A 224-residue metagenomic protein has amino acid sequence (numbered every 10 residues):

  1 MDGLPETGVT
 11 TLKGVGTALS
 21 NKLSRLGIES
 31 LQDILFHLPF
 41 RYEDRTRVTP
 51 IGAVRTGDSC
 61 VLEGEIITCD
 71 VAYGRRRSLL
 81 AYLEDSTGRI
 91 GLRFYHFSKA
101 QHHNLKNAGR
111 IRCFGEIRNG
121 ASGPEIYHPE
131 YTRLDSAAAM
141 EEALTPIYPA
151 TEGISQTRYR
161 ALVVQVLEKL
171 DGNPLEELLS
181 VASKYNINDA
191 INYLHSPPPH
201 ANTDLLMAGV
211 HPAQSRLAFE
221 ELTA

Functional and structural regions predicted by a protein language model:
M1-K13, N21: Long, highly charged, low-complexity intrinsically disordered interaction regions that mediate electrostatic DNA/RNA
G27, H37-P39: Short Gly/aromatic-enriched secondary-structure transition segments
R41-C60: Short boundary/loop segments of OB/S1/cold-shock single-stranded nucleic-acid-binding domains
T56-R77, G115: Structural detector for short beta-strands of small beta-barrel domains
A72-A224: Upstream accessory/linker segments immediately N-terminal to the RecA-like ATPase cores of bacterial MutS and a subset
